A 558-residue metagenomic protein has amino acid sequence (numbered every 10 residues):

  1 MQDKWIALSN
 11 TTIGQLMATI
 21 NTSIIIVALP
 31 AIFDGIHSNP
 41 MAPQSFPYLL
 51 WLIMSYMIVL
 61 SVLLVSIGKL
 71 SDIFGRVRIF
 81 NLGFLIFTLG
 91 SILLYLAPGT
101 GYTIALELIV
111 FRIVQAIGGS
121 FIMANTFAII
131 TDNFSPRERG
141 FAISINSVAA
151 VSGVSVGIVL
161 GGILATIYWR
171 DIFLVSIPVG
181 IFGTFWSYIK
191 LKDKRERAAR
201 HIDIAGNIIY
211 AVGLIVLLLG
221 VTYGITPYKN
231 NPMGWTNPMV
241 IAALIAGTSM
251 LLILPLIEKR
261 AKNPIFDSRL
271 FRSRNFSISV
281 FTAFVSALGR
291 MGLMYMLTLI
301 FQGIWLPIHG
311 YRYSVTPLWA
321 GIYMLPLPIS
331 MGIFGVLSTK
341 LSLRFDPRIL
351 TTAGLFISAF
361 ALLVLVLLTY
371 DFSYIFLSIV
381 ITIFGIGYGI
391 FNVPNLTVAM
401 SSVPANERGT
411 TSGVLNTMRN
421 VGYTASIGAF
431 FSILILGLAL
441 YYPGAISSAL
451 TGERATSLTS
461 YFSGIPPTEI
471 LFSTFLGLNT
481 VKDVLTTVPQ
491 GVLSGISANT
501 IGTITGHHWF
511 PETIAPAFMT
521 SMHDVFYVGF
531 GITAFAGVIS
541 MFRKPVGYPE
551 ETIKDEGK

Functional and structural regions predicted by a protein language model:
M1-A7, T11, T19, N275 (+3 more regions): Transmembrane-helix exit segments and adjacent C-terminal regions of multi-pass membrane proteins
M1-T12, A105, D203-I204, V212 (+6 more regions): Primarily residues marking transmembrane-helix entry/exit sites
M1-Y188, S338, V366, L377: Transmembrane-helix bundle of Major Facilitator Superfamily
L8-M57, P238, M250, R260-N406 (+2 more regions): Transmembrane core module of solute transporters
N10, L63, G75-F84, P98-V110 (+6 more regions): C-terminal module of multi-pass small-molecule transporters
Q15, I53, M57, I143-V151 (+6 more regions): Small-residue-rich transmembrane alpha-helices and their cytosolic helix-loop interfaces in multi-pass secondary
I32-F33, L70-S71, L160-I167, V221 (+4 more regions): Interfacial helix-cap and linker-helix signal at transmembrane-aqueous boundaries of multi-pass secondary transporters
I167-T282, A517: Hydrophobic transmembrane-helix bundles of small-molecule transporters
